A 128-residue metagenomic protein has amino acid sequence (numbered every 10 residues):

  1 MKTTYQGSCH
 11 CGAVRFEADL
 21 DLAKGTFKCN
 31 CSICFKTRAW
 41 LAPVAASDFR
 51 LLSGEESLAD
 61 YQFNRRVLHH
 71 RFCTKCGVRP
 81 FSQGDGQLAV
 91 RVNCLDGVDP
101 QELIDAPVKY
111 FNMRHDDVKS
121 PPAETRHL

Functional and structural regions predicted by a protein language model:
M1-S8, A13-L128: A short Gly-Trp-Pro
